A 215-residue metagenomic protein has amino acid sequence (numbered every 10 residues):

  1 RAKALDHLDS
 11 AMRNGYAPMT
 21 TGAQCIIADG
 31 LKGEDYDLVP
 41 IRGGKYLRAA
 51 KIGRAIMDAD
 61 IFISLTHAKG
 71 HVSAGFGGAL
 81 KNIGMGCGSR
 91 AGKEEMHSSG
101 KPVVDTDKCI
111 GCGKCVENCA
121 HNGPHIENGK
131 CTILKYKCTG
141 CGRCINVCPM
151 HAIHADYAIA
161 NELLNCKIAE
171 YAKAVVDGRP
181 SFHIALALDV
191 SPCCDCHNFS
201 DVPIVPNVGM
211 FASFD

Functional and structural regions predicted by a protein language model:
R1-D215: Extended, low-polarity segments enriched in aliphatic/aromatic residues
